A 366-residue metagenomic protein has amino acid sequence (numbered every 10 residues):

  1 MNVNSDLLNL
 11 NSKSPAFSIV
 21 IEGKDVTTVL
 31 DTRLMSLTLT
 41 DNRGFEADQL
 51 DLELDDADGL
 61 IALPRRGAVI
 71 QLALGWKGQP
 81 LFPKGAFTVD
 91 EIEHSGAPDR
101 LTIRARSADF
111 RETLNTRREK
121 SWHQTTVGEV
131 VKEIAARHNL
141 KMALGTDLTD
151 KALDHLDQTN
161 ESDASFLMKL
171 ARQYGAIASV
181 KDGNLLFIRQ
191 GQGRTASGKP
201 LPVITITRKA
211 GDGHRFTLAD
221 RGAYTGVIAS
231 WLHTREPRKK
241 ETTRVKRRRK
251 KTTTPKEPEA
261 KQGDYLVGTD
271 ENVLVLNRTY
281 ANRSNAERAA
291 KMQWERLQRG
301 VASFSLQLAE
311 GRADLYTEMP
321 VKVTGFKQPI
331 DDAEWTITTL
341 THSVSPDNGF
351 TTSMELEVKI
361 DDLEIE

Functional and structural regions predicted by a protein language model:
M1-E112: Assembly/oligomerization scaffold segments
N2-S5, R100-D109, T146-R215, R221: Short beta-strand-centered interaction patches in the first periplasmic/extracellular domains of large envelope
R33, L37-R65, A210-E366: An acidic/polar, Gly/Ser/Thr-rich interaction patch typically located in mid-to-C-terminal regions of proteins
L74-W76, R189, G325: Conserved "cap/hinge" positions at secondary-structure junctions
A86-S95, K120, Q192, E334-P346: Short, compositionally biased
S95-P98, T126-A143, N282-N285: Glycine-rich, acidic and aromatic/proline-enriched surface loops and short helix-turn segments that act as binding
F110-R117, V130-D157: N-terminal export/assembly leaders
T125-A136, N160-M168, R172, Y224 (+1 more regions): Polar, S/T/G-rich
